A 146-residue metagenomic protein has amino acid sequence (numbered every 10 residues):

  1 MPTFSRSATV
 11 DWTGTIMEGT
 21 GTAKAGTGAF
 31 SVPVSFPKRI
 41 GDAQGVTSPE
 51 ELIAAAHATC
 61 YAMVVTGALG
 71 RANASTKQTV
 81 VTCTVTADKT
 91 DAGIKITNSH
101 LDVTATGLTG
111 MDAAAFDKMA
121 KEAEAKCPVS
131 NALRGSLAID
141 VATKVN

Functional and structural regions predicted by a protein language model:
M1-A55, A62-N146: Extended beta-strand/beta-hairpin segments
